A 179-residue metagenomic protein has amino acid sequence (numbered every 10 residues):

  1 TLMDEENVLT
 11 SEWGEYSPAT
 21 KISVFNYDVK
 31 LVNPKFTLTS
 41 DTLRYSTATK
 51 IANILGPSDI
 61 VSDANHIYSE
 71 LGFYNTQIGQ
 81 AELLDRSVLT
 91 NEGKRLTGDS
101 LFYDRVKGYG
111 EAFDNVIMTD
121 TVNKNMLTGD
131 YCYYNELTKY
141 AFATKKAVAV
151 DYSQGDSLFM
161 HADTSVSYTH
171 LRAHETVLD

Functional and structural regions predicted by a protein language model:
T1, N26-V32, L55-D59, L84-V88 (+2 more regions): Generic short beta-strand segments
T1, T10-P18, T39-T47, Y68-T76 (+3 more regions): Extended lipid/amphipathic-ligand handling interfaces
D4, P18-T20, N33, T47-T49 (+6 more regions): A generic beta-sheet turn/junction motif
D4-N7, N33-T37, S62-H66, N91-R95 (+2 more regions): Solvent-exposed loop/turn segments connecting transmembrane beta-strands in outer-membrane beta-barrel proteins
Y109-G110, Y133-A143: Conserved long hydrophobic alpha-helices within structured protein cores
H170-D179: Single conserved hydrophobic/aromatic residue that forms the stacking wall/gate of nucleotide- or nucleobase-binding
